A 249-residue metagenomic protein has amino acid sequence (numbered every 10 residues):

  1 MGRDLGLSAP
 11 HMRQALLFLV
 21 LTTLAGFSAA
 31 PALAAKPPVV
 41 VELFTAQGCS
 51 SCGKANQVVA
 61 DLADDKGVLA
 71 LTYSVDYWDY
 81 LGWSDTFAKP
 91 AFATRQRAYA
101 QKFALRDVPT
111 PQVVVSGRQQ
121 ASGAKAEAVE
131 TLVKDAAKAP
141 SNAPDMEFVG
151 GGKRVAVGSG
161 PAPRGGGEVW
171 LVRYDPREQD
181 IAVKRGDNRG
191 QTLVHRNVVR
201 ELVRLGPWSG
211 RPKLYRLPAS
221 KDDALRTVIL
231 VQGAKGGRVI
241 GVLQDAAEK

Functional and structural regions predicted by a protein language model:
G2-G6, G26, G158: Residue-identity detector for glycine
G2-R3, M12-A15: Positively charged n-region of N-terminal signal peptides that target proteins for export
L7-H11, P31: Intrinsically disordered, low-complexity segments enriched in serine/threonine/proline/glycine and often basic
A15-F27: Bacterial N-terminal signal peptides
A32-F103, D107: Active-site-proximal cofactor/substrate-binding loop regions of enzyme domains
T86-T110, R118-K249: Short, conserved sequence motifs used for protein processing/export or organelle targeting and for catalysis
